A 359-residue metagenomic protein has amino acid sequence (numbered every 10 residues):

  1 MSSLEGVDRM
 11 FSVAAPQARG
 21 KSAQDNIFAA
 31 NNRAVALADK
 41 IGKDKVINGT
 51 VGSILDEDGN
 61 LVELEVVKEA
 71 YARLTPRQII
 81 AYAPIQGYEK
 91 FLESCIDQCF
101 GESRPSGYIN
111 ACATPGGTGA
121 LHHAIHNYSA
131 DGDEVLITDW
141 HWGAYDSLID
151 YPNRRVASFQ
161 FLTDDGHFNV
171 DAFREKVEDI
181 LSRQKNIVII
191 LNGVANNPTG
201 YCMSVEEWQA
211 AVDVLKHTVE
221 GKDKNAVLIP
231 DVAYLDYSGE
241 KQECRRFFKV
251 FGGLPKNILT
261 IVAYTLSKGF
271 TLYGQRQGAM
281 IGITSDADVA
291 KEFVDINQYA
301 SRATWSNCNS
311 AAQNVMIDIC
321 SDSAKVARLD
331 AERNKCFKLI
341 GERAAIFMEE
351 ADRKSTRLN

Functional and structural regions predicted by a protein language model:
L4-R9, G20-P115: N-terminal small-domain helix-loop-helix segment of the aminotransferase-like
G6, S94, G252-F337: Conserved core segment of the aminotransferase class I/II
L55-N60, N197-G200, D236-S238, F270-Y273: Short catalytic/ligand-binding loop motif for oxyanion handling, primarily in non-cytosolic enzymes, centered on
T75-N225, L235-L254: Conserved core of the PLP fold type I
I229: Generic enzyme active-site microenvironment
V232: Walker B catalytic acidic pair
C244, A344-M348: Membrane-embedded alpha-helical bundles of multi-pass transporters/translocases, especially carrier/permease families
T356-N359: Conserved small/polar residues in nucleotide/adenosyl-binding loops
